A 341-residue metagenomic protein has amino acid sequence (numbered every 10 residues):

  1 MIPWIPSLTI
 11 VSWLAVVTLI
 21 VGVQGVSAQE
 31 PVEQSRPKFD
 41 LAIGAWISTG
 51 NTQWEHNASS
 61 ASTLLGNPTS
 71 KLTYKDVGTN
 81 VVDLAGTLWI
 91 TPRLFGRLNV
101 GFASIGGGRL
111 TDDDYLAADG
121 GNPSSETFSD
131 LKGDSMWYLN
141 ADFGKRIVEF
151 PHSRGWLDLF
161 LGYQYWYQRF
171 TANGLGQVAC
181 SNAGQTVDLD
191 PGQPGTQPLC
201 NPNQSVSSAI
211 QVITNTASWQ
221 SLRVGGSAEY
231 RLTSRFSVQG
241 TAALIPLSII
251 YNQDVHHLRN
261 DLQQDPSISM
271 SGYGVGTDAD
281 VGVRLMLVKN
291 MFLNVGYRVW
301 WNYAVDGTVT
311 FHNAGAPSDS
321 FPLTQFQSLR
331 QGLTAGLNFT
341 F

Functional and structural regions predicted by a protein language model:
M1-K38: Cleavable N-terminal export/targeting peptides
Q29-F39, W89-F95, V148-L157, L232-V238 (+1 more regions): Short loop/turn motifs that connect adjacent beta-strands in outer-membrane beta-barrel proteins
L41-T49, L98-S104, L159-Y167, G240-P246 (+2 more regions): Transmembrane beta-barrel strands of outer-membrane/channel proteins
N51-T79, F102-L139, Y165-W219, L247-D280 (+1 more regions): Extracellular/periplasm-exposed beta-strand and loop segments of Gram-negative cell-envelope proteins, dominated by
L84-L88, L139-K145, L161-Y165, V224-Y230 (+4 more regions): Residues on the lipid-exposed face of transmembrane beta-strands in outer-membrane beta-barrel proteins
D134-D142, R154-D158: A structural/positional concept
A217-R223, R231-Q239, G274-G276: Short gly/pro-enriched beta-turn/loop segments at secondary-structure junctions
M286-V288, R298-V305: Short Gly/Pro-enriched loop/turn and capping motifs at secondary-structure junctions
